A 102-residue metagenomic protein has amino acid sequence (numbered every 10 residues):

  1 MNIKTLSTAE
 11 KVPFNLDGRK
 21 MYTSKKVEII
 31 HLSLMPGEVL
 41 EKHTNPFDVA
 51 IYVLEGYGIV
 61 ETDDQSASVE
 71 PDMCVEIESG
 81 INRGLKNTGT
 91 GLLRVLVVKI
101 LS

Functional and structural regions predicted by a protein language model:
M1-K26, V75: A short, N-terminal "cap"/entry segment at the start of jelly-roll beta-barrel domains of the cupin/DSBH fold
L16, P36, E61-D63: Compact, glycine-rich, soluble single-domain proteins
I30-N45: Conserved short histidine dyad/triad with adjacent acidic residue
L40-K42, V60-E61, I77, R83-G89: Short beta-strand His + acidic residue motifs that chelate non-heme Fe in jelly-roll/DSBH and cupin folds
F47-G58, D63: Glycine- and acidic-residue-biased ligand/ion/polar-headgroup-sensing regions
Y57-I59, S66, N82, L92: Structural motif
D64-S79: Short acidic-glycine-tyrosine-enriched beta hairpin
G80-S102: Ligand-binding loop in jelly-roll beta-barrel domains
